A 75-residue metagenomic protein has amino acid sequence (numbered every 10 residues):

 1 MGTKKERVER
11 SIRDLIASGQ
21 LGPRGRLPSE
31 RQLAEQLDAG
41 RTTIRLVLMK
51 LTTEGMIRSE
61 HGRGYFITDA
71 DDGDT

Functional and structural regions predicted by a protein language model:
M1-T42, L46-M49, T53-R58, R63 (+1 more regions): Extreme N-terminal segment that seeds HTH/winged-HTH DNA-binding domains in transcriptional regulators
